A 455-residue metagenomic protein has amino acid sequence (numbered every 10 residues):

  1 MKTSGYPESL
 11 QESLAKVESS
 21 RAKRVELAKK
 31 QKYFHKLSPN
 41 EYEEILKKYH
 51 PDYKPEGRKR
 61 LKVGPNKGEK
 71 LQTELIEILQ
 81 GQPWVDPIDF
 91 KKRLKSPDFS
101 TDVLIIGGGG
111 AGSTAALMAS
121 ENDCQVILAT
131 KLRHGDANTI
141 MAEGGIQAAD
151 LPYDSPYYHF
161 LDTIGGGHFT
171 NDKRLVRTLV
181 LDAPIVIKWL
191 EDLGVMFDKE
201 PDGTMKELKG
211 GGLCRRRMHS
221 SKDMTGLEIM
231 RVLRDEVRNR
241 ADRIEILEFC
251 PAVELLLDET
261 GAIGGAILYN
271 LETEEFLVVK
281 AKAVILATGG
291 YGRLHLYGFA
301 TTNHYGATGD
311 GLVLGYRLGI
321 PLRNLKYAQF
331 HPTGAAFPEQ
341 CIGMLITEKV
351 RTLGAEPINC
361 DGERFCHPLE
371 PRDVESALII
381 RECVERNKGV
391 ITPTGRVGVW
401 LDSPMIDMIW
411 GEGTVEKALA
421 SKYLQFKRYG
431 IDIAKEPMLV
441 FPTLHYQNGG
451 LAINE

Functional and structural regions predicted by a protein language model:
M1-V103: Extreme N-terminal leader/targeting segments of oxidoreductases
K2-S19, I320-L444: An anion/pyrophosphate-binding glycine-rich loop and adjacent beta-alpha core in soluble alpha-beta enzymes
Y53-E74, I78-L79, E191-E275, K280 (+6 more regions): Conserved redox-cofactor binding core of oxidoreductases
T101-L128: N-terminal Rossmann-like FAD-binding beta1-loop-alpha1 element of flavoenzymes
G109-A111, R133, M224, Y291 (+1 more regions): Residue-level detector of alpha-helix initiation sites
S120-I146, P152: Glycine-rich FAD pyrophosphate-binding loop
A148-L179: Glycine-rich active-site loop/strand segments that organize a redox cofactor
A283-Q340, M344: Glycine-rich loop(s) and the adjacent beta-strand/alpha-helix scaffold that form part
